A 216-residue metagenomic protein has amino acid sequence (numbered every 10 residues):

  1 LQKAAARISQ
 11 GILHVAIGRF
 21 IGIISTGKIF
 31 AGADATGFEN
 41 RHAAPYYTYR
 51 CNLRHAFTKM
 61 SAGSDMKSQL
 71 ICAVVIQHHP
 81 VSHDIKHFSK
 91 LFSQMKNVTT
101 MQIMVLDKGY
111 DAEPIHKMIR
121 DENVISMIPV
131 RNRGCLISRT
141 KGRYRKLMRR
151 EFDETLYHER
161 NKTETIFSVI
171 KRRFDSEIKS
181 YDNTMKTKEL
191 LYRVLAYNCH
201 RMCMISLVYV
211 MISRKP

Functional and structural regions predicted by a protein language model:
L1-E122, V194: Polybasic low-complexity intrinsically disordered regions
G11-F30, D107, R133-T140, E159 (+1 more regions): Short, surface-exposed, charge-dense and proline/glycine-enriched linear segments
I24-K28, G142-R143, E189-N198: Short amphipathic alpha-helical patches
K108-F174: Helix-centered, glycine/charged polyanion-binding patches within enzymatic domains that contact phosphate-containing
R149-P216: Basic, amphipathic alpha-helical segments enriched in Lys/Arg and hydrophobic/aromatic residues
